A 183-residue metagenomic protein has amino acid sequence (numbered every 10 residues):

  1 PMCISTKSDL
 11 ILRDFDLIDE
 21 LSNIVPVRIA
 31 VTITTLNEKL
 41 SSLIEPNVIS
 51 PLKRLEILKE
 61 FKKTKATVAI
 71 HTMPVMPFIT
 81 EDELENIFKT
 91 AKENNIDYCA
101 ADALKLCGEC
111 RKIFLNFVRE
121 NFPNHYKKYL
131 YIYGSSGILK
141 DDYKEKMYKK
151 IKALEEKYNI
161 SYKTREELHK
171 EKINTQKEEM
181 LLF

Functional and structural regions predicted by a protein language model:
P1-I132, S136-L139: Conserved AdoMet/S-adenosylmethionine-binding subsite of the radical SAM
L115-L130, G134-F183: C-terminal accessory extensions appended to soluble enzyme cores
